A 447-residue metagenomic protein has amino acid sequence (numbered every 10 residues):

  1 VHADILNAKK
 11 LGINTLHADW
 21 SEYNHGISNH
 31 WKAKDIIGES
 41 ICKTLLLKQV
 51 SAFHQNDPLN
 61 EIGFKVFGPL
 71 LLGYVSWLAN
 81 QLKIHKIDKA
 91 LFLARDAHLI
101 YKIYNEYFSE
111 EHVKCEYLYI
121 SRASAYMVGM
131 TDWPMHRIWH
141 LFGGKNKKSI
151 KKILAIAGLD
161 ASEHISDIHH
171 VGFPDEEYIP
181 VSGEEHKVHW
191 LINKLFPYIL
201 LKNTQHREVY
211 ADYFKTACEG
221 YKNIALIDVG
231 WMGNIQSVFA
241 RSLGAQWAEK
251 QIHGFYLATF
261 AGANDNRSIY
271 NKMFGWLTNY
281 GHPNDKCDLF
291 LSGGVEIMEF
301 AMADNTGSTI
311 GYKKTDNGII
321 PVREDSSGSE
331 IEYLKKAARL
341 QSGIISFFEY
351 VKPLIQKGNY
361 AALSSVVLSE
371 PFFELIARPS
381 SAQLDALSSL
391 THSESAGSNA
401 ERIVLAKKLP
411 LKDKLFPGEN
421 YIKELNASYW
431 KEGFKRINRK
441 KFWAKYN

Functional and structural regions predicted by a protein language model:
V1-N447: Long, low-complexity, Lys/Arg-enriched
